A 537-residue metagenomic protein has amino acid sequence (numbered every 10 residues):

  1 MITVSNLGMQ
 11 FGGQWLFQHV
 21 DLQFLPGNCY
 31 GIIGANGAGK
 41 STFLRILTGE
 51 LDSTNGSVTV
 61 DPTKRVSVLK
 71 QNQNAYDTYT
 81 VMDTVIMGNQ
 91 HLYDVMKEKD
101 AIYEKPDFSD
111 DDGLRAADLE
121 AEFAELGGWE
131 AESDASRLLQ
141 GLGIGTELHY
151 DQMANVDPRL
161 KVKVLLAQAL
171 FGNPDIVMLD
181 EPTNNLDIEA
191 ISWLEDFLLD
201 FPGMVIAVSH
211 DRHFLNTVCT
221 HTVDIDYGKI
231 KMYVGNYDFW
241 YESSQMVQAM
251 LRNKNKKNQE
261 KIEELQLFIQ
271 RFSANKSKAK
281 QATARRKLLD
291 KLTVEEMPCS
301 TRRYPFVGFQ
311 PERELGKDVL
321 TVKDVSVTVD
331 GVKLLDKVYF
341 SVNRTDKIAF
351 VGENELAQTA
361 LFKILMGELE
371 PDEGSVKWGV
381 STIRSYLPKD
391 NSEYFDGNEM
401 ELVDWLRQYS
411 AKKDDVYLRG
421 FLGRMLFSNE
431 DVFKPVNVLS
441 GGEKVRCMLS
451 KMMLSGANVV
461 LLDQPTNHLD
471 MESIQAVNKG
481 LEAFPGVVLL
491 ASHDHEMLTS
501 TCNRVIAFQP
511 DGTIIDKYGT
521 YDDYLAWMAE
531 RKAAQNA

Functional and structural regions predicted by a protein language model:
M1-N255, F309-A537: ABC ATP-binding cassette signature C-motif
L25-P26, K276-K280, T301, R344: Short low-complexity stretches enriched in small and charged residues
Y103, Y241, Q270-S273, D290-T293 (+1 more regions): A structural signal for long alpha-helical coiled-coils and helix-turn connectors that form the cytosolic signaling
S136-L142, L267-R271, K287-L292: Short amphipathic coiled-coil heptad-repeat segments
L251-L265, R271, K276-K287, R303 (+1 more regions): ABC ATPase nucleotide-binding domains
R285-R303, K347: ABC transporter TMD-NBD coupling linker
P298-E314: Short, flexible cytosolic linker that couples an ABC transmembrane/permease module to its adjacent nucleotide-binding
